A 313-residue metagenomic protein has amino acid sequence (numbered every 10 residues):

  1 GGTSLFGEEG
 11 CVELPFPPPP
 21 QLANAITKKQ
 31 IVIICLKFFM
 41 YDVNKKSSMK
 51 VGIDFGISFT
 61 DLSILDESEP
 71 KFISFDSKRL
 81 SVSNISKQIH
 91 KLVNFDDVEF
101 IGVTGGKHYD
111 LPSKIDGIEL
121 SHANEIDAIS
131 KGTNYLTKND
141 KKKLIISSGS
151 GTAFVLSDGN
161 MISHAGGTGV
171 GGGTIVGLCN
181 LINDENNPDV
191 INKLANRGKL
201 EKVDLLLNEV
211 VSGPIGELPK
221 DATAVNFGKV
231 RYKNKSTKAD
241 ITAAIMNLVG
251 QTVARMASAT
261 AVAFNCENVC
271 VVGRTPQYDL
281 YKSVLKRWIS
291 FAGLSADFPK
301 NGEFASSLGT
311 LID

Functional and structural regions predicted by a protein language model:
P15-N24, C35: Residue-level detector of structural "landmarks"
K50-D54, F100-G102, K142-S147, G167: Short glycine-aspartate micro-motif
K50-K87, I162: Short glycine-rich, Thr/Ser-proximal phosphate-binding strand/loop in the N-terminal lobe of ATP-dependent enzymes
S74-S77, V93-E125, S157-H164: Short beta-strand-loop/turn "lid" adjacent to the catalytic site in phosphate-handling enzymes
V103-D110, A259-W288, E303: Glycine-rich phosphate-binding loops at beta-strand->alpha-helix junctions
L120-I146, S150-M161, L308-D313: Conserved phosphate-binding catalytic cores of ATP/NTP-utilizing and phosphoryl-transfer enzymes
S130-L136, I175-N180, N187, R255 (+1 more regions): Glycine-rich phosphate-binding/hydrolytic loop that grips phosphoryl groups
N180-T252, M256: Active-site rim beta-loop-alpha module in soluble metabolic enzymes
